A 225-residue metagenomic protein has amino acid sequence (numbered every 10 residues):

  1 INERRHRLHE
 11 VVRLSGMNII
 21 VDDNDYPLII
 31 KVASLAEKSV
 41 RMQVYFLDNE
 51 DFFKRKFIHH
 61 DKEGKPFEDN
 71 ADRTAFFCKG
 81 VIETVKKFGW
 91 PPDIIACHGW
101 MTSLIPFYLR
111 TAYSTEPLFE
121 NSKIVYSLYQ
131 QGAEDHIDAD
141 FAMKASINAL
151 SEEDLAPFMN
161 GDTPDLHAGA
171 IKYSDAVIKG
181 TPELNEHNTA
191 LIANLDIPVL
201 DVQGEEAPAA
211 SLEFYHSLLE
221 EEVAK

Functional and structural regions predicted by a protein language model:
I1-K225: Catalytic cores of nucleotide-sugar-dependent glycosyltransferases that transfer UDP/GDP/TDP-activated
